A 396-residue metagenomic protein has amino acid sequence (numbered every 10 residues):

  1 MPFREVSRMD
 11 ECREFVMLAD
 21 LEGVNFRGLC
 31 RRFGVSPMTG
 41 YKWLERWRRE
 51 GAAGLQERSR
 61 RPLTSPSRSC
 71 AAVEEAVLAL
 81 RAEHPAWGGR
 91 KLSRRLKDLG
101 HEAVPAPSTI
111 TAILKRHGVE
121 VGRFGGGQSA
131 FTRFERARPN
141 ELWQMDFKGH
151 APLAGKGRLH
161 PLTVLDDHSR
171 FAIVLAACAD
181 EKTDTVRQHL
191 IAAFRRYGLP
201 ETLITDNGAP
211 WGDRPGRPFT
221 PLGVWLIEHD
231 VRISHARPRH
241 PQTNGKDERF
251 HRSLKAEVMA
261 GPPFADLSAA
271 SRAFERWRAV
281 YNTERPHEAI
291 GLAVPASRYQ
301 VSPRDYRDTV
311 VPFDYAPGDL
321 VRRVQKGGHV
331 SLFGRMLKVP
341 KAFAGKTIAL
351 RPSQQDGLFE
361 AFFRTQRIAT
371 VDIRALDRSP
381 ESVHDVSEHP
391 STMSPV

Functional and structural regions predicted by a protein language model:
M1-E14, L63-A71: Short, Lys/Arg-enriched anionic-surface-contact patches
S7-V24, E74-E83: Short, amphipathic alpha-helical "recognition" segments used to contact nucleic acids or chromatin
F15, L29, G40, G51 (+13 more regions): Mobile genetic element proteins and their domesticated derivatives, centered on retroelements and DNA transposons
A52-H150, A209, T220-G223, L292-P303: Basic, flexible linker segments flanking DNA-binding modules in nucleic acid-interacting mobile-element proteins
S108, L114-A172, A179, T183-E201 (+3 more regions): Mobile-element integrase/transposase regions, centering on the N-terminal DNA-binding/Zn-coordinating module
T205-D206, W211-H229, I233-K255, L267-A270 (+2 more regions): RNase H-like two-metal-ion nuclease catalytic core shared by retroviral integrases and related mobile-element nucleases
N282-V396: C-terminal, beta-rich DNA-binding module of retroviral/retroelements integrases
